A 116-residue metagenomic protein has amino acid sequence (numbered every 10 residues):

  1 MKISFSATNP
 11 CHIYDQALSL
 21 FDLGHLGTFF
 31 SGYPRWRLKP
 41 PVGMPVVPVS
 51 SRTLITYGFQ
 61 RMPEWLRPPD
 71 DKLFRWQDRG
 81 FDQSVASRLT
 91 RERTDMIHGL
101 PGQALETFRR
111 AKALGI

Functional and structural regions predicted by a protein language model:
M1-S4, I13, W65, P69 (+2 more regions): Generic preference for well-ordered secondary structure
M1-S50, A86-E92: N-terminal subdomain of nucleotide-sugar transferases
S4-A7, V85-A104, A111-G115: Short N-terminal targeting/anchoring amphipathic segment
T8-H12, L73-F81, G99, Q103: Soluble or luminal CAZymes and related metallo-dependent hydrolases
Q16-S19, E106-R110: A short acidic, amphipathic alpha-helical/loop segment
D22-L23, L114-I116: Glycine-rich, phosphate-binding/catalytic loops in enzymes
L38-P41, F108-A113: Short loop/helix-cap segments at secondary-structure boundaries that form the rim of catalytic
V49-Q83: A short, charged, and often flexible helix/loop element on the N-terminal side of the glycosyltransferase catalytic
